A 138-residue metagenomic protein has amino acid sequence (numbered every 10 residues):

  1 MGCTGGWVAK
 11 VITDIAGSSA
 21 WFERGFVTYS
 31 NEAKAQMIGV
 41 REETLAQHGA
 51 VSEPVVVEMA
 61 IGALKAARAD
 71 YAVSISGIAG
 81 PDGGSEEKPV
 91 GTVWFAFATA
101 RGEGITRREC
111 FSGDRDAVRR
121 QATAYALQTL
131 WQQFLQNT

Functional and structural regions predicted by a protein language model:
G2-T138: Short alpha-helical segments enriched in small residues
